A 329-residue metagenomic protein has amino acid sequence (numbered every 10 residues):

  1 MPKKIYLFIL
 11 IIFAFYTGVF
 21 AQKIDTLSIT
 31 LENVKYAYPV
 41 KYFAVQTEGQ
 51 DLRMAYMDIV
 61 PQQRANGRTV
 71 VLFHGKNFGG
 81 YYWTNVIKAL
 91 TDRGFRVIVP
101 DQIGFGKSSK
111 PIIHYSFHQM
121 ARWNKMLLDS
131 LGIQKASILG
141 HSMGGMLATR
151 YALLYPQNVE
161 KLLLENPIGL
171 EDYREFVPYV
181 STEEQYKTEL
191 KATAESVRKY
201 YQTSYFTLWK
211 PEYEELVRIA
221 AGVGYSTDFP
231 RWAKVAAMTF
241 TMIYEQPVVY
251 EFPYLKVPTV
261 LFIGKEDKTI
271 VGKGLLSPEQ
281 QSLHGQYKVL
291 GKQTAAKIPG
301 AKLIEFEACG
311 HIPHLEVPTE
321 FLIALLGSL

Functional and structural regions predicted by a protein language model:
M1-K23, K265: Bacterial Sec-dependent N-terminal signal peptides
I29-I59: N-terminal cap/lid segment of alpha/beta-hydrolase-fold proteins
Q46-Q50, M57-V60, Q102-L139, I323: Active-site loop/oxyanion-hole signature of alpha/beta-hydrolase fold enzymes
E48, L52, M57-K107, A324: Conserved HGGG/HGGXW glycine-rich cap/lid loop of the alpha/beta-hydrolase fold
G140, G144, A148: Gly/Ala-rich beta-loop-alpha elbow adjacent to hydrolase catalytic centers
T149-L153, L162-A192: Flexible "cap/lid" loop of the alpha/beta hydrolase fold
Y225-A296: Conserved serine/cysteine hydrolase catalytic core
K288-L329: Catalytic active-site module of serine/aspartate enzymes centered on a nucleophile-bearing elbow/loop
